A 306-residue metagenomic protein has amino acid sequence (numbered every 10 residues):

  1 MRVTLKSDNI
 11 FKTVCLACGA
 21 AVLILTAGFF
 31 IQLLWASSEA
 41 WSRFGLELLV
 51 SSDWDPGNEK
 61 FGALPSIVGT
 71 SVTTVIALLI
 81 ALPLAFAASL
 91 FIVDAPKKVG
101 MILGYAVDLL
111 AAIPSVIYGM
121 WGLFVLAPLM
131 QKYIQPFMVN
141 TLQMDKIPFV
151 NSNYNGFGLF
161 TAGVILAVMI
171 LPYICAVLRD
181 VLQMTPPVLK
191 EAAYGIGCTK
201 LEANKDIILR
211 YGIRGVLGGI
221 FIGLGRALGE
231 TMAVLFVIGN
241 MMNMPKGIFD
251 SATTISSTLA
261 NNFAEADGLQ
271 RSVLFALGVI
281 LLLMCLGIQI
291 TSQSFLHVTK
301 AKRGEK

Functional and structural regions predicted by a protein language model:
V3, A77-V107, S292-V298: Transmembrane-helix boundary motif in ABC transporter permease subunits
K12, A87-G122, G304-K306: Cytoplasmic-entry segments and transmembrane alpha-helices of multi-pass inner-membrane transporters
S42-F61, Y118-V168: Membrane-interfacial helix termini and adjacent extracytoplasmic/periplasmic loops of multi-pass transporters
F61-F91, I220: Transmembrane alpha-helix signature in integral membrane proteins
F86-F91, L142-G195, T199, I207 (+1 more regions): Membrane-cytosol interface at the C-terminal ends of specific transmembrane alpha-helices in multi-pass membrane
L109, I113, I117, I174-L178 (+3 more regions): Transmembrane alpha-helices
R179-Q183, P187, N261-K306: C-terminal transmembrane helix and the adjacent membrane-cytosol boundary/short C-terminal tail of inner/organellar
V234-L282: Interhelical loop and adjacent transmembrane-helix boundary motif in polytopic membrane transport permeases
